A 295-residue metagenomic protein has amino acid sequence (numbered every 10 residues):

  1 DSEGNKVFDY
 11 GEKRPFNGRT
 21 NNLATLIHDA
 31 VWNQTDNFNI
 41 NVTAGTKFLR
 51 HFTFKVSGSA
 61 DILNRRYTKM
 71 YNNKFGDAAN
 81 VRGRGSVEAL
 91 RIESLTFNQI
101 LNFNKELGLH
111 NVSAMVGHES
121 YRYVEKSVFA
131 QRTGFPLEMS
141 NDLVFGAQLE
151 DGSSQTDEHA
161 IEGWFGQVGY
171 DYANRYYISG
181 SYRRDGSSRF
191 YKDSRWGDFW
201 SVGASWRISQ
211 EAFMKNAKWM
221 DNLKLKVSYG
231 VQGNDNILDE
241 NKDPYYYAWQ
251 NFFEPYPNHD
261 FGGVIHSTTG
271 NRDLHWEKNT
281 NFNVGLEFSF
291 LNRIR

Functional and structural regions predicted by a protein language model:
D1-N5: N-terminal, post-signal-peptide soluble/periplasmic segments of Gram-negative outer-membrane pore/transport systems
G11-Y71, N80-R295: Extracellular/periplasmic, surface-exposed regions of secreted and cell-surface proteins
